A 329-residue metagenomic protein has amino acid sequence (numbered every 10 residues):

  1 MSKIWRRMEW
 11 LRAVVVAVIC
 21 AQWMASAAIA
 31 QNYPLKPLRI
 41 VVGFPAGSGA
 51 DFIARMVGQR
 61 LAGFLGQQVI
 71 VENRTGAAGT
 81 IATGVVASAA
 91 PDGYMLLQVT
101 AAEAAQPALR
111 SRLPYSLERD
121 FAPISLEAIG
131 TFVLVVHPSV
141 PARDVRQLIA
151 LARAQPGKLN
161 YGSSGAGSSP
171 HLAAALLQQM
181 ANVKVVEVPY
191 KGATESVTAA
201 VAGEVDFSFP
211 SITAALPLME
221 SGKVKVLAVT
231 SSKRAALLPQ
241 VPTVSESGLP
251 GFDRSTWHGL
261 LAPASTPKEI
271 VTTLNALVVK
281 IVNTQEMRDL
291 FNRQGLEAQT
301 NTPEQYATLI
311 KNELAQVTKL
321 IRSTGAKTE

Functional and structural regions predicted by a protein language model:
M1-W10: N-terminal secretory signal peptides that target proteins for export/translocation
R12-A25: Bacterial N-terminal signal peptides
A28-R119, K158, N182-S211, L218 (+2 more regions): N-terminal (or domain-start) structured segment
L35-P37, M180-V183, K268-E329: An extracytoplasmic/periplasmic, membrane-proximal ligand-sensing/linker region
S88-G93, A108-E195, V244, W257-L290: Hinge/capping helix and adjacent helix->loop/strand transition within the periplasmic-binding protein
Q98-E103, S163, A193, P210-A215 (+3 more regions): Beta->alpha turn/N-cap motifs
P114-L126, G162, K184-V188, D206-F207 (+2 more regions): Short beta-strand->loop
